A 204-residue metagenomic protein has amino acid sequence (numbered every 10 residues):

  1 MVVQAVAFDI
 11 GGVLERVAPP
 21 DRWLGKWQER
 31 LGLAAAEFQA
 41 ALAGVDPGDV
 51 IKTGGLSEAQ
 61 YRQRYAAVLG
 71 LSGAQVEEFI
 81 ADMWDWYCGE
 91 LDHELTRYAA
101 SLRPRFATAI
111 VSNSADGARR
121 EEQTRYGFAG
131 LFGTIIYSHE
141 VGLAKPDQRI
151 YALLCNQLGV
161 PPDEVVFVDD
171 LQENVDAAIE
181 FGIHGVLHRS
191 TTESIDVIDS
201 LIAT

Functional and structural regions predicted by a protein language model:
M1-A43, E180-F181: Active-site neighborhood of HAD-like aspartate-dependent phosphohydrolases
M1-F8, A115-T204: Asp-based, Mg2+/Mn2+-dependent phosphohydrolase catalytic module
D9-G12, G54, L102, I110 (+2 more regions): Generic structural signal for small/hydrophobic residues in well-ordered secondary structure, especially within
R22-K26, Q60, R64, D82 (+6 more regions): Alpha-helical elements of Rossmann-like donor-binding domains used by nucleotide-donor carbohydrate transfer enzymes
L31-L42, G70-A81, P162: Short, surface-exposed acidic
V45-Q60, W86-L95, E180: Short amphipathic alpha-helical segments at helix boundaries and their inter-helical linkers
G48-I80: A metal-dependent, Asp-based hydrolase signature
Q75-A109, Q148: Short, acidic loop-to-helix structural element flanking the phosphoryl-transfer center in phosphate-processing enzymes
